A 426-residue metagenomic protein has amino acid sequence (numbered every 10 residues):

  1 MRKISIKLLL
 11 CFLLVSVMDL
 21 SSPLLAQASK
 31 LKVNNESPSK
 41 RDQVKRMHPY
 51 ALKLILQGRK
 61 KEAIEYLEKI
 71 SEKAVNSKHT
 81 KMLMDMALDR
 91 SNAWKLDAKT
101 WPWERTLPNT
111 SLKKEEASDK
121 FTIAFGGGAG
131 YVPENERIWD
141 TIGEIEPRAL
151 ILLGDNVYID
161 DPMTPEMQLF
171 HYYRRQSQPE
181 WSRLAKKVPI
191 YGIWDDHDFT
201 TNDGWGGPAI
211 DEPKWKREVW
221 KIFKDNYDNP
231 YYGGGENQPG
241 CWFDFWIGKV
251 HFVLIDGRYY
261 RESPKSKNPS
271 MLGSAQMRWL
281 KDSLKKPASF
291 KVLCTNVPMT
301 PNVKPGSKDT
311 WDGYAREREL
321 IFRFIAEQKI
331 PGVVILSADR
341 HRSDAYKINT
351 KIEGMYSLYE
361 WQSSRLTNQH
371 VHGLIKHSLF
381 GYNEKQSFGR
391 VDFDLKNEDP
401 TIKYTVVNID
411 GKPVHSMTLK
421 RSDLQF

Functional and structural regions predicted by a protein language model:
L9-D19: Bacterial N-terminal signal peptides
R41-A51, M82: Alpha-helical tetratricopeptide repeat
K69-N92: Short, charge-rich amphipathic alpha-helical segments embedded in non-transmembrane helical bundles/solenoids
W94-F426: Metal-dependent phosphoester/phosphodiester hydrolase catalytic core
